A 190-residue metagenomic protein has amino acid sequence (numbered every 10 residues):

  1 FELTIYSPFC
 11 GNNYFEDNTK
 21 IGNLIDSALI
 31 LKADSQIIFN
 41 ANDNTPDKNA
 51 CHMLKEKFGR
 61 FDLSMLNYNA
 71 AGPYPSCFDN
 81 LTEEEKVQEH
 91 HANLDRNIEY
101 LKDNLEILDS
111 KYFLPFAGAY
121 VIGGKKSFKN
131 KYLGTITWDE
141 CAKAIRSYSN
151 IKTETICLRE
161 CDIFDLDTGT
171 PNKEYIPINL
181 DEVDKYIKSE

Functional and structural regions predicted by a protein language model:
F1-G72, F164-E190: Core dinuclear metal-dependent hydrolase active-site scaffold
D43, P115-A119, E160: Short, well-ordered beta-to-alpha junction loops that form the rim of enzyme active sites and present histidine/acidic
N49-Y148: Cap/insert and terminal regions of metallo-dependent hydrolase folds
Y112, K131-E190: C-terminal regulatory/interaction regions
